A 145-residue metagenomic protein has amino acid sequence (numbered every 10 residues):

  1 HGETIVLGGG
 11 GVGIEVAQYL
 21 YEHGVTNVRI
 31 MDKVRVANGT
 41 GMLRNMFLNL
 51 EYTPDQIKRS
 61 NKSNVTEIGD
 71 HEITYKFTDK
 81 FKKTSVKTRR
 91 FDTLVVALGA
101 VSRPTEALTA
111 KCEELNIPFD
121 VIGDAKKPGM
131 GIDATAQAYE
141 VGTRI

Functional and structural regions predicted by a protein language model:
H1-N38, T78-T93, A97-I145: Rossmann-like dinucleotide/flavin-binding elements
N38-V65, G142-I145: N-terminal glycine-rich dinucleotide-binding loop that anchors FAD/FMN and/or NAD(P) in oxidoreductases
L50, E67-H71, F81-T88: Hydrophobic transmembrane signal anchors and adjacent membrane-proximal interface regions, especially in viral
S60-E72, S102: A conserved short coil-to-beta-strand element within the FAD-binding core of flavoproteins
I73-F77: SH3/SH3-like beta-barrel fold
